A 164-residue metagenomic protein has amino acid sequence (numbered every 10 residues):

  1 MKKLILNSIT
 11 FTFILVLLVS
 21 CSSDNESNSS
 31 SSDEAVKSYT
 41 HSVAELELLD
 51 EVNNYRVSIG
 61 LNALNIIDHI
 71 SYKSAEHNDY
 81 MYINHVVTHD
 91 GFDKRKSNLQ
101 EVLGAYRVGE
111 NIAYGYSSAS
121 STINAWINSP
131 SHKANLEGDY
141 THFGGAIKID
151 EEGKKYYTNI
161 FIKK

Functional and structural regions predicted by a protein language model:
M1-I9: Bacterial N-terminal signal peptides that target proteins for export
T10-L15: Hydrophobic helical h-region of N-terminal Sec-dependent signal peptides in bacterial secretory/periplasmic proteins
L17-S20: C-terminal motif of bacterial Sec signal peptides marking the signal peptidase cleavage site
S22-K164: Functional surface patches built around histidine and acidic residues
